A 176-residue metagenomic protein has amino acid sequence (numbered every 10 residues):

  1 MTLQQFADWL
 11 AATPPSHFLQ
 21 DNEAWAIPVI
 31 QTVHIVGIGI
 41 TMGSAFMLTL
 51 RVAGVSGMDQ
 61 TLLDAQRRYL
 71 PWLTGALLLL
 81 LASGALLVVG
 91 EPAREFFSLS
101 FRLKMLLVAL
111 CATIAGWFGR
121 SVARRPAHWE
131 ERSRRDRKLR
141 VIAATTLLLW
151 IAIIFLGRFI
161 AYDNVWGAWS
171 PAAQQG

Functional and structural regions predicted by a protein language model:
M1-G176: Polytopic transmembrane helical bundles with strong interfacial aromatic enrichment
